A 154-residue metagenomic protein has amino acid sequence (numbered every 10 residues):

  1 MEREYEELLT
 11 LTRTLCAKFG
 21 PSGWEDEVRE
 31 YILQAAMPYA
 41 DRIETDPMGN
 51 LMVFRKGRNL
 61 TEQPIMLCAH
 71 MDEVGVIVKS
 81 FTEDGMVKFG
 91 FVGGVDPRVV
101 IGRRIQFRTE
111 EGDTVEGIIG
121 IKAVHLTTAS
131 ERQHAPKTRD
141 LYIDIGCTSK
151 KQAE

Functional and structural regions predicted by a protein language model:
M1-E154: N-terminal hydrophobic/helix-forming segments and targeting peptides
